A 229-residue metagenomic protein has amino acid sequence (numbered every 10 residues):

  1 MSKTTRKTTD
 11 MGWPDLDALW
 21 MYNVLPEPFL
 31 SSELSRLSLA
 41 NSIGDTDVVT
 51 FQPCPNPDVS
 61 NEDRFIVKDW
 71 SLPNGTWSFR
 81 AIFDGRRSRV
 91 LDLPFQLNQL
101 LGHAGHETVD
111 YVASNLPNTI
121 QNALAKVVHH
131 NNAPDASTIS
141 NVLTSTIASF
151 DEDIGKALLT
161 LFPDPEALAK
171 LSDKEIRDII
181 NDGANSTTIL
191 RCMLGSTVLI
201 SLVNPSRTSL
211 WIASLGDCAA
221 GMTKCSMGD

Functional and structural regions predicted by a protein language model:
M1-D229: PP2C/PPM-type serine/threonine phosphatase catalytic domain
